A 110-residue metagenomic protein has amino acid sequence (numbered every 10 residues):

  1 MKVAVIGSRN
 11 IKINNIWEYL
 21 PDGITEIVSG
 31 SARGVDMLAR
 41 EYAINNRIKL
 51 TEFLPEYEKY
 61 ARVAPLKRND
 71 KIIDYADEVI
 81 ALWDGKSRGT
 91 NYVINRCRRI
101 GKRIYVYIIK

Functional and structural regions predicted by a protein language model:
K2, G7-K110: Acidic/glycine-enriched connector segments
